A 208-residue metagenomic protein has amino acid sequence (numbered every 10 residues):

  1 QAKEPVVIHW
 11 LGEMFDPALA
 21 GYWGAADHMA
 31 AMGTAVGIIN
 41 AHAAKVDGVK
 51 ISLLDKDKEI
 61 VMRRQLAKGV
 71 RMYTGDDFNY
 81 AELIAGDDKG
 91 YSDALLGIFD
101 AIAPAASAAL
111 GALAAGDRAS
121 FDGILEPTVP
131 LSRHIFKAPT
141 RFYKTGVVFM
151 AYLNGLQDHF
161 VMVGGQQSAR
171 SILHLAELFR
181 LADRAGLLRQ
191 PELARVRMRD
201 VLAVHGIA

Functional and structural regions predicted by a protein language model:
K3-R141: Catalytic alpha/beta core domains of metabolic enzymes, predominantly
E82-A208: Structured C-terminal cap/extension of enzyme domains
